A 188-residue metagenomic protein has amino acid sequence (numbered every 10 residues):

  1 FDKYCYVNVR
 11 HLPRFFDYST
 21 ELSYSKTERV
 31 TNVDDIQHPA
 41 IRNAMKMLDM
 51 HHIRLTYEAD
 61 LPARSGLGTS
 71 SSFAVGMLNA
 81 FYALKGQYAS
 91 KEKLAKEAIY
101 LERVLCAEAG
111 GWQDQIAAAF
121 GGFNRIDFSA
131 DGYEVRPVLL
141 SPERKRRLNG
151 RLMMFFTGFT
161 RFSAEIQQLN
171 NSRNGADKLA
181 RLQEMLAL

Functional and structural regions predicted by a protein language model:
Y4-D49, E58, P62, F81-K85 (+2 more regions): C-terminal nucleotide
H52-R54: Residues at or immediately flanking beta-strands
G68-T69, A109: Short glycine/proline-enriched turns and hinge-like loops at secondary-structure junctions
S71-K85: Short, small-residue alpha-helix embedded
